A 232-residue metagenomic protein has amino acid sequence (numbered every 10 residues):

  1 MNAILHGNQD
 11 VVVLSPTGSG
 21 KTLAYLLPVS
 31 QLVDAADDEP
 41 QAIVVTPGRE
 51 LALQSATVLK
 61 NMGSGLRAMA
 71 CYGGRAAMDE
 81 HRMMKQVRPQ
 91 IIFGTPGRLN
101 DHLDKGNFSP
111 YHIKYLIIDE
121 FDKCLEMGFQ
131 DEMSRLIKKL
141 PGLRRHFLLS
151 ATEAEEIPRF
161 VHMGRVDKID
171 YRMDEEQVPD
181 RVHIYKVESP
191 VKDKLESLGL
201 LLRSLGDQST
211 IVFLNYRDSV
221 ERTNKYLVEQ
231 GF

Functional and structural regions predicted by a protein language model:
M1-F232: Conserved helicase RecA-like core
